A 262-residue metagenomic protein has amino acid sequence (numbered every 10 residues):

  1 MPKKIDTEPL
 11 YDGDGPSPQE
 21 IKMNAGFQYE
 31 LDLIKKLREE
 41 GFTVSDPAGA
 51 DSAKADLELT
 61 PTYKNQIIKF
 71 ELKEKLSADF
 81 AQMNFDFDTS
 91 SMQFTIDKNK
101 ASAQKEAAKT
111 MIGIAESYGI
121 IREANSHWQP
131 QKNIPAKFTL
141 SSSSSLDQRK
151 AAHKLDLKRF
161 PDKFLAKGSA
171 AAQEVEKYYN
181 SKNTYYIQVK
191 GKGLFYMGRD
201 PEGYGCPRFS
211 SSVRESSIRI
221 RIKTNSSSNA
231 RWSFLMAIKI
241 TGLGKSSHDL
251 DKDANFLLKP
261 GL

Functional and structural regions predicted by a protein language model:
P2, P9-D12, S246-L262: Acidic, proline/glycine-rich low-complexity IDRs
P2-D32, P47-A50: A short, highly charged nucleic-acid-interacting micro-segment common to nuclease and nuclease-linked defense proteins
D14-I21, L31, E39, E71-L235 (+1 more regions): Catalytic cores of nucleic-acid endonucleases
K36: Rossmann-fold NAD(P)-dependent oxidoreductase module
E39-G41, G49, E58-E71, L76-D79 (+3 more regions): Active-site beta-strand-loop-beta-strand hairpin of nuclease catalytic cores that positions key catalytic residues
A53: Beta-rich catalytic cores
